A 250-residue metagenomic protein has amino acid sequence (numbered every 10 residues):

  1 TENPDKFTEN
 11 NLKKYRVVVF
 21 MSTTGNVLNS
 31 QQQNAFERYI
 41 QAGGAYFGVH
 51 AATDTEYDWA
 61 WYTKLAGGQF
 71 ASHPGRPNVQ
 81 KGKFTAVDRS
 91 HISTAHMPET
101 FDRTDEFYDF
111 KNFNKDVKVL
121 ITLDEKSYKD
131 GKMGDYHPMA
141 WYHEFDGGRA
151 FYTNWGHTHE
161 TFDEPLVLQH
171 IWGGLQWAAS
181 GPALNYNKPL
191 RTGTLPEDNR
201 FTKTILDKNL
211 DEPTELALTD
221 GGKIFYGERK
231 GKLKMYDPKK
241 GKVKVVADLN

Functional and structural regions predicted by a protein language model:
T1-Y15, A183, P189-T192: Aromatic-Pro/Gly-enriched surface loop or interdomain linker that acts as a lid/target-recognition segment
E2-T8, N34, G134-A140: Alpha-helical scaffolding within the catalytic cores of extracellular/periplasmic polymer-degrading hydrolases
P4-K6, V19, T23-V27, Y46 (+7 more regions): Solvent-exposed loop/turn segments at secondary-structure junctions within structured extracellular/periplasmic domains
N11-E56, G147: Short alpha-beta junction capping motif
D54-L65: Glycine-rich, charge-decorated loop segments at or immediately adjacent to ligand/cofactor-binding or catalytic sites
G68, H73-G147: Catalytic beta-strand/loop cores that center a nucleophilic Ser/Cys/Thr and support acyl-enzyme chemistry
S127-H137, E144-T194: Extracellular ligand-binding/catalytic regions of CAZymes and related secreted enzymes and adhesion modules
L190-N250: Beta-propeller domains with acidic blade repeats across secreted/periplasmic ectodomains and cytosolic WD/CNH propellers
